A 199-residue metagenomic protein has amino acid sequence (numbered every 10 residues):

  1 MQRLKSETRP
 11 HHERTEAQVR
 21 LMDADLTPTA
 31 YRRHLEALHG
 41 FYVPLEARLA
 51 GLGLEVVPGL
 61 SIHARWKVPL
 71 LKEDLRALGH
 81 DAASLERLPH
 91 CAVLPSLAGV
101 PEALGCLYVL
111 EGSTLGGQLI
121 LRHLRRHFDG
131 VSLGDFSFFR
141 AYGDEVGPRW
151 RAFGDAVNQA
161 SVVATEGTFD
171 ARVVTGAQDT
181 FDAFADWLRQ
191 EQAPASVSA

Functional and structural regions predicted by a protein language model:
M1-A199: Metal- and O2-centered redox machinery and metal/ROS homeostasis
